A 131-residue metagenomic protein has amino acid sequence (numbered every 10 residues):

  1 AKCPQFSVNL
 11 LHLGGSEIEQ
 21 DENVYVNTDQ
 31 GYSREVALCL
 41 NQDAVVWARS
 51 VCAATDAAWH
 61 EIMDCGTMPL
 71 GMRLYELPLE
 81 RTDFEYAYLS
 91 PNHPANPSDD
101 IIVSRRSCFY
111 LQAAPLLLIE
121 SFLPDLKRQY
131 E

Functional and structural regions predicted by a protein language model:
A1-E131: Composition-driven recognition of glycine/serine/threonine/acidic- and proline-rich low-complexity segments and repeats
